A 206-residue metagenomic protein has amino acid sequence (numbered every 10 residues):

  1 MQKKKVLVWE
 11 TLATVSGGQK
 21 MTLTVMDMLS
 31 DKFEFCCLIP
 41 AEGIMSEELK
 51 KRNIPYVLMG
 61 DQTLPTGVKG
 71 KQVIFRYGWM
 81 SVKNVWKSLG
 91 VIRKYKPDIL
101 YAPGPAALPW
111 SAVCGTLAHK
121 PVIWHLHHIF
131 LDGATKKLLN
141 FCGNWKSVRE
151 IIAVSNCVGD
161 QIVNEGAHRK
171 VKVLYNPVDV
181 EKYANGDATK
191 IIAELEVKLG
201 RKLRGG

Functional and structural regions predicted by a protein language model:
V6-L7, L199-G206: Conserved donor-binding/catalytic core segment of Leloir-type glycosyltransferases
V8-S16, M28-G78, V158-Q161: N-terminal strand-loop element at the rim of the active site of nucleotide-sugar-dependent glycosyltransferases
W9-L23, F130-L131: A short, glycine/small-residue-rich beta-strand->loop->alpha-helix junction that serves as a flexible
I39-P40, A102, A153-V154: Short beta-strand scaffold positions
Q72, V122-I152, E165-A167: A conserved, positively charged/aromatic
N84, A102-L108, L126: Short His-centered aromatic/hydrophobic patch
C157, P177: Carbohydrate-associated surface elements
A184-K202: A short helix/loop element that forms part of the nucleotide-sugar donor recognition site in Leloir-type
